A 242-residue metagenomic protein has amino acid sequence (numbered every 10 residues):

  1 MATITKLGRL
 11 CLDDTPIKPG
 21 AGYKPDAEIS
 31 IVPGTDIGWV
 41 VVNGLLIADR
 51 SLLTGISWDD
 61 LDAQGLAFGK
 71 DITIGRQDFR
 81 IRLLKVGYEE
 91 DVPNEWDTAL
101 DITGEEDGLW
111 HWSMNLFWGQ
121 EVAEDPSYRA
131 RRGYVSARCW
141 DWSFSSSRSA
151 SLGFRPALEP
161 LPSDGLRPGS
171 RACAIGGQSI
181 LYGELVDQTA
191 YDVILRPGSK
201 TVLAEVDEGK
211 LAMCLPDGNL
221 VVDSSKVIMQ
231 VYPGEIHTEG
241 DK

Functional and structural regions predicted by a protein language model:
M1-D14, L52-T54, L66, I72-Q178 (+2 more regions): C-terminal, surface-exposed recognition/capping segments
M1-D49: GGW-centered surface loops in extracellular recognition modules
G38-V40, A172-C173, V221: Short hydrophobic/aromatic-rich beta-strand motifs
L45-L46, I180, A190-V193, L211 (+2 more regions): Hydrophobic residues embedded in beta-strands of well-ordered beta-sheets
R50-I56, A204-V206: Compact beta-rich and alpha/beta scaffold cores in large eukaryotic transport/transcription complexes and associated
G177-V206: Basic/aromatic-rich interaction segments and small domains that mediate binding to polyanionic partners
V202-T238: Intrinsically disordered, low-complexity, charged/polar segments
